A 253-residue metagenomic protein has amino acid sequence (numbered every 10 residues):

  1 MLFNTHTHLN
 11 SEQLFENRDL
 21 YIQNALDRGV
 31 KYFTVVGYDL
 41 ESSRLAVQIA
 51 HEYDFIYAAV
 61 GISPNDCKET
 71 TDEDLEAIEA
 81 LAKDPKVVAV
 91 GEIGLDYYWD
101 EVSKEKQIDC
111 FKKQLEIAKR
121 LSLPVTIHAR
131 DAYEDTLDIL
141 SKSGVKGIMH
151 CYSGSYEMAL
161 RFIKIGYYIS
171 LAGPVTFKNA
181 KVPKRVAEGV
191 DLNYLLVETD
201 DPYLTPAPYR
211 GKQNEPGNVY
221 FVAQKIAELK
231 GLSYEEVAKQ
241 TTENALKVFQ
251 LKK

Functional and structural regions predicted by a protein language model:
M1-K253: Mid-domain alpha/beta scaffold segments of enzyme catalytic cores
